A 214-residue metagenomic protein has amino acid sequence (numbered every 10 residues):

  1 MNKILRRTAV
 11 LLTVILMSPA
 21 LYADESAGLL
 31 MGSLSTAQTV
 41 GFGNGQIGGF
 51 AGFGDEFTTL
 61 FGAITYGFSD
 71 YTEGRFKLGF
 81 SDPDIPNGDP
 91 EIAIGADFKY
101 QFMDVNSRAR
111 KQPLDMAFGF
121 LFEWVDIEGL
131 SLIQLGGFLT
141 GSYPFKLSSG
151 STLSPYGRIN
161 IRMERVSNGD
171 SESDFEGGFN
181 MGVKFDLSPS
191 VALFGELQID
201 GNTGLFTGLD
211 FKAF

Functional and structural regions predicted by a protein language model:
M1-T39: Cleavable N-terminal export/targeting peptides
I4-A9, Q101, G182, D186 (+1 more regions): Residue-level detector of intrinsically disordered/flexible regions characterized by low predicted structural confidence
T13-M17, I64, V183: Broad structural signal for hydrophobic residues in well-ordered alpha-helices, predominantly aliphatic
Y22-A23, Y71, G95, F194: Intrinsically disordered, low-complexity regulatory regions of eukaryotic regulatory proteins
D24-E56, F122-F206, D210-F214: Outer-membrane beta-barrel transmembrane domain signature
F50-D126: Glycine- and aromatic-enriched membrane insertion/assembly motifs of diderm outer-membrane and organelle channel
